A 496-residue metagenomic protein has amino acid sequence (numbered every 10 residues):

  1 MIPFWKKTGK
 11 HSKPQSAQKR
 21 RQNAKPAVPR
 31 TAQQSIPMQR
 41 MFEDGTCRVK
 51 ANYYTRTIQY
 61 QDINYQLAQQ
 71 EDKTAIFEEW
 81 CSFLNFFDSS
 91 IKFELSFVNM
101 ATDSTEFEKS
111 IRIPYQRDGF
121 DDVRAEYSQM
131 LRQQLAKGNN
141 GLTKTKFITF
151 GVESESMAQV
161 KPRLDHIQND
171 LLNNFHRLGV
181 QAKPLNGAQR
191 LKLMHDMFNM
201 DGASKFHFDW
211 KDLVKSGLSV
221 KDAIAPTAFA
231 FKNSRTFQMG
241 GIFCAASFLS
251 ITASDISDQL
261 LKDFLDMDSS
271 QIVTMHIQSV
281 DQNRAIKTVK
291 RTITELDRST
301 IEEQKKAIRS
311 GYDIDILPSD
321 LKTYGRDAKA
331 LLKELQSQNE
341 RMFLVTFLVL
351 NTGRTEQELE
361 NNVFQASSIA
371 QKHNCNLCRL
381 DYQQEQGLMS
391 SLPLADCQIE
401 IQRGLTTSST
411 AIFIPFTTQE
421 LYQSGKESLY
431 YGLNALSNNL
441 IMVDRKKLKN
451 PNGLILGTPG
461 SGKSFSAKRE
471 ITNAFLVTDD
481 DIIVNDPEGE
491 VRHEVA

Functional and structural regions predicted by a protein language model:
I2-T418: Extended, folded cores of ATP/NTP-driven motor/assembly subunits in large transport and secretion machines
I63, Q70, E78-N85, L172 (+1 more regions): Glycine-rich phosphate-binding loop of nucleotide-binding enzymes
C397-K446: Glycine-rich nucleotide cofactor-binding entry segment
